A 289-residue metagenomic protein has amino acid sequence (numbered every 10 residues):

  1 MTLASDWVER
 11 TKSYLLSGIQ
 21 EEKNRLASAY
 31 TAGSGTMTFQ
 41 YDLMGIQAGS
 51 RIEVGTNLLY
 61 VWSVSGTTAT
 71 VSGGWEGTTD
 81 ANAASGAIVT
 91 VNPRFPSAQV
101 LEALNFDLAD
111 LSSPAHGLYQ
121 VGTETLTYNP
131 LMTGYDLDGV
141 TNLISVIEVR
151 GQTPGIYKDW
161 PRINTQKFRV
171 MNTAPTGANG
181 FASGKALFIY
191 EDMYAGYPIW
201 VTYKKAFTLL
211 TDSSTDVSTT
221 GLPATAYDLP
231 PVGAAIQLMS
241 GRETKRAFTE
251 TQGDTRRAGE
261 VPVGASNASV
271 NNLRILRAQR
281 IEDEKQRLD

Functional and structural regions predicted by a protein language model:
M1-S34, D42-Y60, T67-T68, G73-E76 (+1 more regions): Glycine-enriched, solvent-exposed interface loops adjoining structured elements
